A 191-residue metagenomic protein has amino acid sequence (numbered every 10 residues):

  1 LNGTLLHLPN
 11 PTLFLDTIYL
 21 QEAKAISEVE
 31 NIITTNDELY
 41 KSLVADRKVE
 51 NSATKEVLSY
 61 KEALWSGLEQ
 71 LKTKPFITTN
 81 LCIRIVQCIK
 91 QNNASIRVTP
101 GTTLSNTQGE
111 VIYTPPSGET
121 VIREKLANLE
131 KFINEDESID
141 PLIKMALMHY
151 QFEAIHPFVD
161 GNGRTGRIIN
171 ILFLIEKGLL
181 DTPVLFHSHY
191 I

Functional and structural regions predicted by a protein language model:
L1-I191: FIC/Doc superfamily catalytic core
